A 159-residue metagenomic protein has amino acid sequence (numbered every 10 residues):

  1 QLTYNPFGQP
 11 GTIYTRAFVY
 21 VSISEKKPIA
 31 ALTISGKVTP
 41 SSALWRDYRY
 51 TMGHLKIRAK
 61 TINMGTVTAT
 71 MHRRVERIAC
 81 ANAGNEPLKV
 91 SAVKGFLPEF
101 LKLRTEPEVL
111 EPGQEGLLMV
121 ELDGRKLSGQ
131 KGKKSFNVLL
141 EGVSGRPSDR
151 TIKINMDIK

Functional and structural regions predicted by a protein language model:
Q1, N85-Q114: Surface-exposed binding patches on compact interaction domains or structured appendages
L2-F7, L118-K126: Short, hydrophobic beta-strand segments
N5, Y20-S24, E141-V143: Beta-strand-rich extracellular modules
F7-F18, T70-I78, R125-L139: Short, solvent-exposed loop/turn segments enriched in Ser/Thr/Gly
R16-F18, T33-S35, M119: Soluble periplasmic/extracytoplasmic beta-strand elements of cell-envelope proteins
I23-G84, S144-K159: Long, low-complexity ectodomains and other extracytoplasmic segments of secretory-pathway proteins
G65-T66, A79-C80, P87, K102-E108 (+4 more regions): Ser/Thr/Gly/Pro-rich, low-complexity flexible regions
